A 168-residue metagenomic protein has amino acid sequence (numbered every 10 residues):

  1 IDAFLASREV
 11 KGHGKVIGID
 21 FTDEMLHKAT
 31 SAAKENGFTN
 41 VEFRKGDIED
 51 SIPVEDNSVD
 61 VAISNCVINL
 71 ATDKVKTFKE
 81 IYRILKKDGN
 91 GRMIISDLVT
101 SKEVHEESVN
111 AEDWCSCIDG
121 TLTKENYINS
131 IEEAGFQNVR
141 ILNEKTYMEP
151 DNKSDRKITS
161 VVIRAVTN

Functional and structural regions predicted by a protein language model:
I1-D50: Class I SAM-dependent methyltransferase SAM/SAH-binding core
R8-K11, V75-R92: A short glycine-rich, Lys/Arg-flanked "PGG" loop and its adjoining helix->strand segment in the class I
D50-D56, T72: Short conserved loop adjoining the S-adenosyl-L-methionine
V61-I63: Hydrophobic beta-strand segment of the Class I
I95-D97: Acidic carboxylate diad motif detector
V99-I118: Short, glycine-/aromatic-enriched active-site segment of Class I SAM-dependent methyltransferases
D119-G135: Short alpha-helix
Q137, Y147-N168: Core SAM-dependent methyltransferase catalytic element
